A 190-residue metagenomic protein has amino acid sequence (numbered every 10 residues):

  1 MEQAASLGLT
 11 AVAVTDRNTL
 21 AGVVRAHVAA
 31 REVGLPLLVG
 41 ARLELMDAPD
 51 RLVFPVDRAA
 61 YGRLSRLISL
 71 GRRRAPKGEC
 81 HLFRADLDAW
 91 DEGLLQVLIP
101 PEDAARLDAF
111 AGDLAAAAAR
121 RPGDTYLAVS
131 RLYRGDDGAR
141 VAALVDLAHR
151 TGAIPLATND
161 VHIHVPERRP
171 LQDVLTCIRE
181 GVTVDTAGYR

Functional and structural regions predicted by a protein language model:
M1-R190: Phosphodiester-processing cores and adjacent nucleic acid-binding clamps
